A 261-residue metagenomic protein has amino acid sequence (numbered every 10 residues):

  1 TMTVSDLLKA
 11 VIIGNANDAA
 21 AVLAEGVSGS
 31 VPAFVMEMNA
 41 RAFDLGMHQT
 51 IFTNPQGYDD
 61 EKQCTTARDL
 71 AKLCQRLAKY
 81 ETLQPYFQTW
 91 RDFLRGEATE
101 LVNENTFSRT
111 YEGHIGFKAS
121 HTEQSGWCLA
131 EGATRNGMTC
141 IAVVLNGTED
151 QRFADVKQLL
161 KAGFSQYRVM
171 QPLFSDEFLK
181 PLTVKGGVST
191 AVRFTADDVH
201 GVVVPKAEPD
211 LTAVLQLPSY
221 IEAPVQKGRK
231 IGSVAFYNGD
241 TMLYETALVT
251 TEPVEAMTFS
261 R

Functional and structural regions predicted by a protein language model:
T1-R68, K72-E81: Active-site-adjacent loops and short helices of periplasmic peptidoglycan-processing enzymes
M47-I51, D59-R261: Domain-terminus/edge residues, biased toward the C-terminal soluble/receptor-binding domains of extracytoplasmic
